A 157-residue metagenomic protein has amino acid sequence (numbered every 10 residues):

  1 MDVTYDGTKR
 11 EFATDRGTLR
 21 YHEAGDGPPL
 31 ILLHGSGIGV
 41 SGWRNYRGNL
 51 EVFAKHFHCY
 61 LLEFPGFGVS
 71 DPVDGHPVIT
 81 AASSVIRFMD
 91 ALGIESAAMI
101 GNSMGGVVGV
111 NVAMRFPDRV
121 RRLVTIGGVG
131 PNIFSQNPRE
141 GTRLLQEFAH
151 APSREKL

Functional and structural regions predicted by a protein language model:
M1-T18: N-terminal cap/lid segment of alpha/beta-hydrolase-fold proteins
T14-D15, E51, L61-I100: Active-site loop/oxyanion-hole signature of alpha/beta-hydrolase fold enzymes
D15-V69: Conserved HGGG/HGGXW glycine-rich cap/lid loop of the alpha/beta-hydrolase fold
P29, H56-H58, G93-A98, R119-R122: Structural signature of beta-strand start/N-cap positions in the alpha/beta core of ABC transporter nucleotide-binding
H34-S36, A97, G101-G106: Conserved alpha/beta-hydrolase "nucleophile elbow" surrounding the catalytic nucleophile
G42-N45, S70-H76, F134-N137: Conserved catalytic-core motifs of eukaryotic protein kinase domains, centered on the activation segment
S70, S103, G127: Catalytic nucleophile serine of serine hydrolases, specifically the conserved "nucleophile elbow" pentapeptide
V107-R115, V120-R154: Flexible "cap/lid" loop of the alpha/beta hydrolase fold
